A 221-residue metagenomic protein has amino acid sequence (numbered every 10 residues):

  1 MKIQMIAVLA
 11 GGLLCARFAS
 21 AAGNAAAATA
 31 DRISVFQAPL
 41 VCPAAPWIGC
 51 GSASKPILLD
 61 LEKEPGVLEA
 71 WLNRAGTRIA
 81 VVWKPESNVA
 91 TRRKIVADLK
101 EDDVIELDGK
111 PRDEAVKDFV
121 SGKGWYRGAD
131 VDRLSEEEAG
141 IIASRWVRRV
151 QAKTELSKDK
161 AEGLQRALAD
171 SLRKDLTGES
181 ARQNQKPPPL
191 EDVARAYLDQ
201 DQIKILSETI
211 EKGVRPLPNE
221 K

Functional and structural regions predicted by a protein language model:
I6-R17: Bacterial N-terminal signal peptides
A16-A27: Boundary at the C-terminal end of the N-terminal hydrophobic targeting segment
A27-I48: Short glycine-/aliphatic-rich beta-strand segments at the starts of folded cytosolic domains
P56-A75: Short acidic amphipathic segments
I57-L58, T91-D103: Short amphipathic alpha-helices in soluble, non-transmembrane regions that often serve as interface/regulatory elements
K84-A90: Helix N-cap motif at beta-to-alpha junctions
K100-G122: Conserved short beta-strand edge segments in small beta-sheet-based binding/regulatory domains
E114-R148: Short, low-order "capping/linker" segments at domain edges
